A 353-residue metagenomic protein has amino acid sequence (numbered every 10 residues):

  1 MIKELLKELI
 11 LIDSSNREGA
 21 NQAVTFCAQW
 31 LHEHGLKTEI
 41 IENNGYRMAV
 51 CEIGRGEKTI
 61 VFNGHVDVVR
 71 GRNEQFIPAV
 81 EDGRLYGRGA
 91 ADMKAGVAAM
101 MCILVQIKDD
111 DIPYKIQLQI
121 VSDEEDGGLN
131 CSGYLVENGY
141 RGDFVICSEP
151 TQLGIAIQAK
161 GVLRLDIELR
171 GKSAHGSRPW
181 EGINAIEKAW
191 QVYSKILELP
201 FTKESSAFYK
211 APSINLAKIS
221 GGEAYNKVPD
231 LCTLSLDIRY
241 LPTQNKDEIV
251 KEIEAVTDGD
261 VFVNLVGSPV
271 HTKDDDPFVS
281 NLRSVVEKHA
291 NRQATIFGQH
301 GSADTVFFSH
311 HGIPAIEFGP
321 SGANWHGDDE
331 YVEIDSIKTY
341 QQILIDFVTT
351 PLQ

Functional and structural regions predicted by a protein language model:
M1-R88, D109-I112, T305: Acidic/His- and Gly-rich active-site-bordering loop/insert found across diverse amide/peptide-bond hydrolases
E42, R164-Q353: Metal-dependent amide/peptide-bond hydrolase catalytic core, centered on the "pita-bread" metallohydrolase fold
M48, D126-G128, G154, H271 (+2 more regions): Generic structural signal for helix capping and beta-alpha/helix-loop junctions
D67-E81, I157-E168, I316: Acidic-glycine-rich active-site phosphate/pyrophosphate-binding loop
E81, I103-L118, I196-S206, P351-Q353: Phosphate-handling active-site elements
R84-A99, H175: Glycine/serine-rich anion-binding loops at beta->alpha junctions that coordinate negatively charged ligand groups
A98-R164: Acidic/histidine-rich catalytic neighborhood of metal-dependent amide-processing enzymes
